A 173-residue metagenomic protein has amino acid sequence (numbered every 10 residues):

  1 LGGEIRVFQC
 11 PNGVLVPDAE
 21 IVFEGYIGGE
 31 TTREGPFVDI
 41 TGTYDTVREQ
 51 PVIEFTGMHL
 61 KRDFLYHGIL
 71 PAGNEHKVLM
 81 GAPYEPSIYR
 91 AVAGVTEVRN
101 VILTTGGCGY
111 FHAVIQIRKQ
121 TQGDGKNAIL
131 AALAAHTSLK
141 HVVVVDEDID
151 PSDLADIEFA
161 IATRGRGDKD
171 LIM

Functional and structural regions predicted by a protein language model:
L1-M173: Charged, compositionally biased interaction regions
